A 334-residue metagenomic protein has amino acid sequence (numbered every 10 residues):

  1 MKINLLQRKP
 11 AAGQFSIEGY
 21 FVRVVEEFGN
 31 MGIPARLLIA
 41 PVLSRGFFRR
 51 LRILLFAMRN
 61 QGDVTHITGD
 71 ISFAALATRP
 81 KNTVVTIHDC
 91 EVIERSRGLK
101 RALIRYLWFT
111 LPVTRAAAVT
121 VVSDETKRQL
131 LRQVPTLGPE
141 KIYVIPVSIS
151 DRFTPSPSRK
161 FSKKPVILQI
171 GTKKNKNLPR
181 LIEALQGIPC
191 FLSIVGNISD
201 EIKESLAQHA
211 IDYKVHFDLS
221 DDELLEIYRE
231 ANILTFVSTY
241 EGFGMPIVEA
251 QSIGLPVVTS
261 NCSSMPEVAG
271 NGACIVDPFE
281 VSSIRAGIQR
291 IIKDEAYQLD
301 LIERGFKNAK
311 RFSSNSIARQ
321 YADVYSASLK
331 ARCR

Functional and structural regions predicted by a protein language model:
K2-A75, P146: Active-site donor-binding segments of glycosyltransferases and PAPS-dependent sulfotransferases
K100-V119: Membrane-proximal helix-turn-helix segments that form the acceptor-binding/catalytic region of lipid-linked
A117-L131, L137-T154: Donor nucleotide-sugar binding/catalytic pocket of nucleotide-sugar-dependent glycosyltransferases
K160-K176, I182, Q186, S193: Conserved donor-binding/catalytic core segment of Leloir-type glycosyltransferases
G196, I202-L225: Nucleotide-activated donor-binding/catalytic signature segment of Leloir-type glycosyltransferases, i.e., the conserved
V237-T239: Aromatic "clamp/platform" in nucleotide-sugar-dependent glycosyltransferases that forms part of the donor/acceptor
I247, P256-T259: Short hydrophobic beta-strand element within catalytic cores of glycosyltransferases and related nucleotide-activated
C274-V281, I288-E295: Conserved acidic donor-binding segment of nucleotide-sugar-dependent glycosyltransferases
